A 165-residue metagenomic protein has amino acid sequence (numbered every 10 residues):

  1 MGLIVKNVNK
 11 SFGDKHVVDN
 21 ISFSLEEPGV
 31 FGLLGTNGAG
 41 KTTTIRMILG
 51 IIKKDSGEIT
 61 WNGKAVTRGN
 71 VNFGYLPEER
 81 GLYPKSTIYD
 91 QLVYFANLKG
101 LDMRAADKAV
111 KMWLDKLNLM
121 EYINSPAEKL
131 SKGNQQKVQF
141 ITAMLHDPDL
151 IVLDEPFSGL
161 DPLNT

Functional and structural regions predicted by a protein language model:
L3-V5, V18: Conserved structural motif at the start of ABC-family nucleotide-binding domains
G57-V71: Conserved ABC transporter NBD signature motif
V93, N97, A105-Y122: Conserved ABC ATPase "signature" region
P126-L130: Conserved ABC ATPase signature
F140: Hydrophobic anchor residue at the start of the ABC signature
I151-E155: Catalytic Walker B motif of ABC-type/P-loop ATPase nucleotide-binding domains
